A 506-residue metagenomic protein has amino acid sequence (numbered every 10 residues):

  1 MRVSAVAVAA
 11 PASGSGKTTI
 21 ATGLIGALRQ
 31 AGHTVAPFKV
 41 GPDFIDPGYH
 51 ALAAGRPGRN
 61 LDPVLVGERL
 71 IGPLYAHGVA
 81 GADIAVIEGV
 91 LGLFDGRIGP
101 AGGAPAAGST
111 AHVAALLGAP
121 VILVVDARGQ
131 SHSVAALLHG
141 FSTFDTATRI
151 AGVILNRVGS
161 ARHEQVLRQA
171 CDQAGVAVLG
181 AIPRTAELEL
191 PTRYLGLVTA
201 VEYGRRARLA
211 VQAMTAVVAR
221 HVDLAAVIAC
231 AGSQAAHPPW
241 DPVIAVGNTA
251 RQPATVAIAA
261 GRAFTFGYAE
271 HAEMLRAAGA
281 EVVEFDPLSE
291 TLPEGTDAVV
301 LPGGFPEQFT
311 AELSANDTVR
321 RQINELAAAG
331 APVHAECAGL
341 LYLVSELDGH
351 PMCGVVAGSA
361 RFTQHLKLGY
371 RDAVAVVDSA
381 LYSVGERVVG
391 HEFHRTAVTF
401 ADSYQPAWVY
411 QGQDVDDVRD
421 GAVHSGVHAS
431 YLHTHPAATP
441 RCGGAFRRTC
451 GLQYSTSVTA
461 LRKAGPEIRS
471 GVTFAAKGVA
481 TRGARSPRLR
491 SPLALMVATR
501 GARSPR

Functional and structural regions predicted by a protein language model:
R2-T19, I25-L117, V125-G152, A161-Q165: ATP-dependent carboxylate-amine ligase catalytic core
K39-V40, V178-A186, E281-L288: Beta-strand->loop->alpha-helix junctions that form or flank phosphate-binding loops in nucleotide-handling enzymes
S131-N248: Internal gly/pro-rich beta-alpha loop/helix module that stabilizes soluble enzyme cofactors or their anionic handles
A250-Q252, T265-M274, E281, L368-D372 (+1 more regions): C-terminal and late-domain segments of enzyme folds
A254-N316, R321-L326: Phosphate-binding active sites in nucleotide-utilizing proteins
P306-L381: Cysteine-nucleophile active-site neighborhood
V458-R462, P466-K477, S491-L493: N-terminal amphipathic/hydrophobic targeting modules at extreme N-termini, encompassing cleavable Sec/SRP-type signal
A460, P487, P492, A498 (+1 more regions): Intrinsically disordered, low-complexity proline-rich tandem-repeat tracts
